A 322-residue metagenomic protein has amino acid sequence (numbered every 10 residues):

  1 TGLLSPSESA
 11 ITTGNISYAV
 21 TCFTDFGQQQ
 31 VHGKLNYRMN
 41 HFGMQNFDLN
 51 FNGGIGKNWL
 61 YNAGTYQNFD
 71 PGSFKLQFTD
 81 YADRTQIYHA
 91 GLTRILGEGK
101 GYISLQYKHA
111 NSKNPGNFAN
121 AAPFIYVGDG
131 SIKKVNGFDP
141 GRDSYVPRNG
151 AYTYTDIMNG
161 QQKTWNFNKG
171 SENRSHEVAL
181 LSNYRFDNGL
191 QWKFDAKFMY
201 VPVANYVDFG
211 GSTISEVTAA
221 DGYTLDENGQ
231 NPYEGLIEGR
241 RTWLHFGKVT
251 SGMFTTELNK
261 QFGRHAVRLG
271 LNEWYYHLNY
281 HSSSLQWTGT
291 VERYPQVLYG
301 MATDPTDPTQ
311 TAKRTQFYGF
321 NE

Functional and structural regions predicted by a protein language model:
L4, E8-A90, R94-G101: Outer-membrane beta-barrel translocator/receptor signature
S5, Y37-H41, Q67-P71, L96 (+4 more regions): Transmembrane beta-strands of outer-membrane beta-barrel pores
Y18-V20, G211-S212, Q286-W287: Glycine-rich, phosphate-binding/catalytic loops in enzymes
V31-L35, Y61-A63, G101-L105, W192-A196 (+1 more regions): Transmembrane beta-strands of outer-membrane beta-barrel proteins
N46, D70-L76, S112-F118, W192 (+5 more regions): Outer-membrane beta-barrel proteins
D80, R84, H89-G97, Y102-A179 (+2 more regions): Acidic/polar loop-and-plug regions of large Gram-negative outer-membrane beta-barrel proteins
N173-V203, E234-E322: Face-selective signature of the C-terminal outer-membrane beta-barrel domain
